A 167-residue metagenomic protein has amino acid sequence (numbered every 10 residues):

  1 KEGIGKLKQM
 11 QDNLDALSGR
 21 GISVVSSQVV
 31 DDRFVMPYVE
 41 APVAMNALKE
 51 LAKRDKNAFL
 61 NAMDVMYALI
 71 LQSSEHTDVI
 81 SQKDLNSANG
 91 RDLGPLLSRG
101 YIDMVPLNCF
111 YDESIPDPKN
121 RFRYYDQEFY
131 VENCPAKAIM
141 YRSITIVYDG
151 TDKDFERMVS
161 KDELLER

Functional and structural regions predicted by a protein language model:
K1, R20, K53-K56, K161: C-terminal effector/catalytic modules and regulatory tails appended to multi-domain proteins
K1-E2, E128: Active-site ExK catalytic segment of metal-dependent nucleases
G3-R20: The N-lobe alphaC helix and its flanking beta3-alphaC-beta4 segment of protein kinase-like domains, centered on
G5, Q9, P42-V43, Y130-E132: Short, surface-exposed beta-strand-loop junctions and turns on beta-sheet-rich folds
Q9, N61, R99-I102: Short, well-structured alpha-helical interface segments that form or flank functional binding sites
S23-A88: Conserved structural core of kinase catalytic domains
S81-E163: Catalytic activation segment of kinase domains across protein kinase-like and atypical kinase folds
E166-R167: Right-hand nucleic-acid polymerase module
